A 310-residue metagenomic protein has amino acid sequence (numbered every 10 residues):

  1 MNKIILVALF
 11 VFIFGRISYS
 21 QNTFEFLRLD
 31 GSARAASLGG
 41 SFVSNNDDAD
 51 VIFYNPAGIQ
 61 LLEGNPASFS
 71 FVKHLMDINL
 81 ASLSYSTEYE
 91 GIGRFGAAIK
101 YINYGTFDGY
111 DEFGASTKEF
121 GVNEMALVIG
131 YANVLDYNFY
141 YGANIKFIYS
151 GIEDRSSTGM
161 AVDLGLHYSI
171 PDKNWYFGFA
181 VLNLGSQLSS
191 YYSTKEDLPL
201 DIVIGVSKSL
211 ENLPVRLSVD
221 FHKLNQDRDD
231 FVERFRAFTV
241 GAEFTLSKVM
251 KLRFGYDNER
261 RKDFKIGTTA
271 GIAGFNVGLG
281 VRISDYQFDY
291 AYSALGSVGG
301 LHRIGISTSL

Functional and structural regions predicted by a protein language model:
M1-I4, Y137-N138: Positively charged n-region of N-terminal signal peptides that target proteins for export
I4-F14: Sec-dependent N-terminal signal peptides
Y19-L310: Subset of outer-membrane beta-barrel
